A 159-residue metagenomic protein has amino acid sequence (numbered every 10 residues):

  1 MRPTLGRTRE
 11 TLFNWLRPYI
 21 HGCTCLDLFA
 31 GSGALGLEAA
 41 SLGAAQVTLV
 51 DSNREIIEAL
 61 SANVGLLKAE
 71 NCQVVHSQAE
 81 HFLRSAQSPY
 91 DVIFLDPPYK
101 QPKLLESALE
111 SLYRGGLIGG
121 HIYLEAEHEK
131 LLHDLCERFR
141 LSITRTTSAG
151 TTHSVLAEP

Functional and structural regions predicted by a protein language model:
M1-P159: Class I S-adenosyl-L-methionine-dependent methyltransferase catalytic core
